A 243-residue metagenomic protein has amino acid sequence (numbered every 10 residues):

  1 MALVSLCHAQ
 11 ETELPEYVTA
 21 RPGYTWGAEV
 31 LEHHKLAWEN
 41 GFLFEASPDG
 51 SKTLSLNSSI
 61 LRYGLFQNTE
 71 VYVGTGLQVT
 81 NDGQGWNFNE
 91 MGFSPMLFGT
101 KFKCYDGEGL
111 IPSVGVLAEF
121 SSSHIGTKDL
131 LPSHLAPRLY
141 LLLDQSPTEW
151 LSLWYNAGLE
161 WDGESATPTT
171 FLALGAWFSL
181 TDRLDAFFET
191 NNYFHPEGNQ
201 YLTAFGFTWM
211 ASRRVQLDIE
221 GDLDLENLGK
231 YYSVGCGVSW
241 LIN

Functional and structural regions predicted by a protein language model:
S5-A9: Sec/Tat signal peptide C-region and signal peptidase I cleavage site
Q10-N243: Transmembrane beta-barrel domains of Gram-negative outer membranes and organellar outer membranes
